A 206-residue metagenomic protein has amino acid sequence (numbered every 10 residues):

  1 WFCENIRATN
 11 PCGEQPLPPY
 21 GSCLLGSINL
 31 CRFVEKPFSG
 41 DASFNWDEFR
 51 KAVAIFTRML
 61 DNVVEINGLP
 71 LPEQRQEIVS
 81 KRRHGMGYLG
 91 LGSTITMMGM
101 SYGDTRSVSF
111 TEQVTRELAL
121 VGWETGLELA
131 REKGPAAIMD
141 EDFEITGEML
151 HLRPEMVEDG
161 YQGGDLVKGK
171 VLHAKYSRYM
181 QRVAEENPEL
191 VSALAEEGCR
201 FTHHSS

Functional and structural regions predicted by a protein language model:
W1-G21, H84, Y88, S107-T111 (+4 more regions): Terminal amphipathic helices with adjacent charged low-complexity linkers/tails
W1-I78, G90-M98: Function-dense linear segments that define catalytic or interfacial modules in macromolecule-processing proteins
C3, G26-I28, L89, T94 (+3 more regions): Generic beta-strand/beta-sheet core signal
C3-E4, E14, S22, E35 (+5 more regions): Intrinsically disordered, low-complexity regions enriched in small/polar residues
A52-R75, V79, S101-S206: Internal maturation/activation junctions in enzymes
